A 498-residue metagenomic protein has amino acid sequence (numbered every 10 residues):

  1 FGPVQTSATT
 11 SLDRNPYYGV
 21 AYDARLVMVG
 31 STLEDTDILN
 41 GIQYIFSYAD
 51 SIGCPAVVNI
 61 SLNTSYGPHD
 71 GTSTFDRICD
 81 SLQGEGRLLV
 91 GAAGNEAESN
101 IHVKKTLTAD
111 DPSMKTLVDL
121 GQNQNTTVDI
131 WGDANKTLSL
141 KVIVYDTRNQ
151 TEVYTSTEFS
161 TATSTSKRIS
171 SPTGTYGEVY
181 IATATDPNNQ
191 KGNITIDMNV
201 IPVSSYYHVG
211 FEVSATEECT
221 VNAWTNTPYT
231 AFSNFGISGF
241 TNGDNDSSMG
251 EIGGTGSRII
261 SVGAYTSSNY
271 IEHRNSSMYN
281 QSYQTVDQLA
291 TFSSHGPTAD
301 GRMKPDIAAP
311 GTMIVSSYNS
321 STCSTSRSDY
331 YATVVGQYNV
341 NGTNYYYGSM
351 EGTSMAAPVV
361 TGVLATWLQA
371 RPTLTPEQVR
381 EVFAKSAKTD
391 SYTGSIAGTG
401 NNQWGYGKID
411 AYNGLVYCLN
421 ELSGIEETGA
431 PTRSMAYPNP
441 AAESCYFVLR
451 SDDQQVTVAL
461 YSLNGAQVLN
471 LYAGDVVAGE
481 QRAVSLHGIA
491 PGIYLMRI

Functional and structural regions predicted by a protein language model:
F1-E421: Loop-rich non-cytosolic ectodomains and luminal regions
E427-Y437, A441-I498: C-terminal outer-membrane/trafficking sorting elements
